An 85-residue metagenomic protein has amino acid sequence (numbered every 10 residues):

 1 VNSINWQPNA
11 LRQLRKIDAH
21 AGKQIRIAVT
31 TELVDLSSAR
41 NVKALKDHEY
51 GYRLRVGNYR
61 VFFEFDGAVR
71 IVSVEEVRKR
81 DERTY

Functional and structural regions predicted by a protein language model:
V1-N5, N9-R12, K16, G22-K23 (+3 more regions): Enriched for short, Lys/Arg-rich terminal
D18-G22, D35-S38: Alpha-helix boundary/capping and short turn/kink residues
T30-L54: A short, surface-exposed loop/turn module that caps and links secondary-structure elements
